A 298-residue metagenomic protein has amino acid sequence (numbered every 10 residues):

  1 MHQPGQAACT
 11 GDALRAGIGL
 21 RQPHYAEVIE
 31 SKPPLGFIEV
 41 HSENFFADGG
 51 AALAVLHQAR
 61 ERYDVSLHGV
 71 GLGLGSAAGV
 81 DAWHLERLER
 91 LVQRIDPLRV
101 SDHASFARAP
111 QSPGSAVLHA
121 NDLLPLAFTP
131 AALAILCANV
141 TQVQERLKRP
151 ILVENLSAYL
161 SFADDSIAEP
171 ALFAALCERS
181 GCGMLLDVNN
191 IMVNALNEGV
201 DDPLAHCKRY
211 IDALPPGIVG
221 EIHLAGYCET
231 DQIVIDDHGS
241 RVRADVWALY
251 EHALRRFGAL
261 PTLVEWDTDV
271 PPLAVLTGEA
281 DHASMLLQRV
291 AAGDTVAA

Functional and structural regions predicted by a protein language model:
M1-R90: N-terminal pre-domain/capping segments
L14-L20, G36-V40, V65-H68, V100-D102 (+4 more regions): Hydrophobic faces of well-ordered beta-strands that scaffold small-molecule active sites in alpha/beta enzyme cores
Y25-A26, S42-A54, G73-W83, Y159-I167 (+3 more regions): Acidic-and-aromatic substrate-binding clefts and catalytic sites of carbohydrate-active enzymes
E27-P33, G50-L67, W83-L98, T141-R146 (+3 more regions): Acidic (Asp/Glu)-rich catalytic clusters
A47-G49, G79, P125-L133, N194-F257: Gly/Pro-rich active-site loop or hairpin
D81-M184: Active-site acidic/histidine proton-transfer and metal-coordination neighborhood in alpha/beta enzyme cores
Q144-I233: Acidic/histidine-rich catalytic cores of soluble enzymes
L273-T295: C-terminal helical cap(s) of enzyme catalytic domains, especially alpha/beta-barrels
